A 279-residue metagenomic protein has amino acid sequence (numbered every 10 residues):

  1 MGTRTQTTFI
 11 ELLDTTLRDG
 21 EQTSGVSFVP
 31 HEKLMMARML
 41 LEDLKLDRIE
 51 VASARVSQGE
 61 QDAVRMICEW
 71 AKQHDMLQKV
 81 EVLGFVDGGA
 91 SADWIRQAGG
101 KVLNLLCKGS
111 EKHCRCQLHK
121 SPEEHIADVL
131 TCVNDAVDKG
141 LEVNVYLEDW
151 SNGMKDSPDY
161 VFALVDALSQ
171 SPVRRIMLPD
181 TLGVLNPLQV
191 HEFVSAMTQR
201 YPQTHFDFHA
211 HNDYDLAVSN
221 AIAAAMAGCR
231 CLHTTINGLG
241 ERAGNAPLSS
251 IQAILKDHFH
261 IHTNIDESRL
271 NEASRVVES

Functional and structural regions predicted by a protein language model:
M1-S279: Catalytic cores and adjacent flexible loops of soluble metabolic enzymes that perform enolate/carbanion chemistry on
